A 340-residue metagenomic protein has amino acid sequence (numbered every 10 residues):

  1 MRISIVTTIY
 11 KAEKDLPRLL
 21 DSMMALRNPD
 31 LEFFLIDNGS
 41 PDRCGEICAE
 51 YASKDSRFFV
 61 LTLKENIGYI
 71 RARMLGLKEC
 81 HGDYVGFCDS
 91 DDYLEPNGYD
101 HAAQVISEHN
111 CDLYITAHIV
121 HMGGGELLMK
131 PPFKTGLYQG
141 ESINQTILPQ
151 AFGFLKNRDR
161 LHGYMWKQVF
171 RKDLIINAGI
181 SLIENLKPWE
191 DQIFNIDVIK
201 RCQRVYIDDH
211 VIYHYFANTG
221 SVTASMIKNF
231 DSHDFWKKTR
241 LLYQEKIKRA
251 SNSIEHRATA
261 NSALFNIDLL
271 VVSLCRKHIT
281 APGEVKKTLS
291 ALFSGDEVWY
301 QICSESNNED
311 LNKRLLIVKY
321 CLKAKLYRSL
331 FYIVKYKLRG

Functional and structural regions predicted by a protein language model:
P17, D42-Y51, R73, Y93 (+1 more regions): Acidic helix N-cap motif at the loop->helix transition within catalytic regions of sugar-transfer enzymes
D21-D30: Short, acidic, metal-binding catalytic loop of nucleotide-sugar glycosyltransferases
D37-E46, E65: A conserved acidic beta->alpha catalytic loop
L63-C80: Glycine-rich, basic loop-to-helix element that forms the pyrophosphate-binding segment of sugar-nucleotide handling
V85: Short aromatic/hydrophobic "clamp" motif used to bind/position activated sugar donors
Y93-D208, Y213-D231: Donor-binding/catalytic cores of nucleotide-activated saccharide and glycerol-phosphate transferases/polymerases
H210-T219, S225-I254, F265-W299: Catalytic core of nucleotide-sugar-dependent glycosyltransferases
R276-G340: Membrane-interface aromatic/basic loop that binds lipid-linked glycans or pyrophosphate carriers, typified by
